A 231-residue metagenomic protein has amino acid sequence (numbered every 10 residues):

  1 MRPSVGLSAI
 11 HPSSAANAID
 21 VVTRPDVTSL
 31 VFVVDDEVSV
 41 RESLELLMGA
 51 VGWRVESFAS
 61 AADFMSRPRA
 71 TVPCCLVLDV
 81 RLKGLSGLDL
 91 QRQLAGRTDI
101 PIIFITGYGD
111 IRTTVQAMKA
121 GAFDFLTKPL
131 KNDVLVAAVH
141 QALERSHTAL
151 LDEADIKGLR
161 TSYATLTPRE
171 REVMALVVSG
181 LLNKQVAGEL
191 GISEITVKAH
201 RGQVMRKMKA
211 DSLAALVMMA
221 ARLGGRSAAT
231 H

Functional and structural regions predicted by a protein language model:
V5, M205-H231: Basic, Lys/Arg-enriched C-terminal extension of HTH/homeodomain DNA-binding domains
V27-V40, L44-M48, A61, L76 (+1 more regions): Conserved acidic segment of CheY-like receiver
S66, S86-I100, Q116, A120: Short amphipathic alpha-helix used as the core "switch/output" element in two-component signaling
T71-L78, L82: Active-site beta3 strand of CheY-like receiver
D110-R112, L126-V139, Q185, E189: C-terminal output helix
L182-A215: Recognition helix of helix-turn-helix DNA-binding domains
